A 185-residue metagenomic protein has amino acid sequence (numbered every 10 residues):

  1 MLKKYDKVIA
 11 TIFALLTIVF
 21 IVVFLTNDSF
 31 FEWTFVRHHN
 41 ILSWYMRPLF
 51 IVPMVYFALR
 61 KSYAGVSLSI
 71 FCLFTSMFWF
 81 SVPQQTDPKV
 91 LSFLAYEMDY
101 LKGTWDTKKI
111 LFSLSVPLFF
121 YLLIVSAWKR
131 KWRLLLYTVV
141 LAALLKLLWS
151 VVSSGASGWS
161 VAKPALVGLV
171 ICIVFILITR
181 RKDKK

Functional and structural regions predicted by a protein language model:
M1-A14: N-terminal membrane topogenic signal
I18-V22, C72-V82, L141-V152: Aromatic-anchored segments of alpha-helical transmembrane domains
S29-R60: Long, hydrophobic N-terminal alpha-helical segment
H39-I51, W105-L114, A162-V170: Alpha-helical transmembrane segments of polytopic membrane proteins
P48-Y56, P117-I124, L141-W149: Hydrophobic, membrane-inserted alpha-helices
P53-L73, L135-V139: Interfacial segments of alpha-helical transmembrane regions
F80-V140: Membrane-proximal helix-loop-helix units in multi-pass membrane proteins
L134-K185: Glycine-rich, aromatic-bearing surface loops/beta-hairpins
